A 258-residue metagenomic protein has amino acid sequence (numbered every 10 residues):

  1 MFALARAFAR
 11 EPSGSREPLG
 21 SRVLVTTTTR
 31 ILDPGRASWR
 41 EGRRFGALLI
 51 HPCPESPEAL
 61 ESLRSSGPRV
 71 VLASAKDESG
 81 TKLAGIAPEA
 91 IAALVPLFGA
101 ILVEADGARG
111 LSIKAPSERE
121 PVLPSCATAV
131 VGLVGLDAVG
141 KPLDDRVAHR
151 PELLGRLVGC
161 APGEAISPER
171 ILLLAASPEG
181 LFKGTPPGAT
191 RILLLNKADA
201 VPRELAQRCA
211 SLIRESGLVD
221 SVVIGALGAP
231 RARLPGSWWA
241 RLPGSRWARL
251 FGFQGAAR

Functional and structural regions predicted by a protein language model:
A5-E11, P18-V71: N-terminal phosphate/diphosphate-binding loop that engages ATP/GTP or pyrophosphate donors across diverse enzyme folds
P12-P18, L234-L250: Long, intrinsically disordered low-complexity tandem-repeat segments
T28, L133-D137, L154-G163, S177 (+3 more regions): G-domain G4 guanine-recognition motif of GTPases
S38-E55, R146-A165, F253: Acidic, Ser/Thr-rich peripheral helices and adjacent loops at domain boundaries
V71-A115: Phosphate-binding/switch loop-helix module in NTP-utilizing enzymes
S117-V139, L153-L157: Inter-motif core of Ras-like GTPase G domains
A165-T185: A short, acidic, amphipathic alpha-helical segment used as a generic capping/interface helix at domain edges
E204-L234, R249-Q254, R258: Canonical P-loop GTPase G-domain recognition
